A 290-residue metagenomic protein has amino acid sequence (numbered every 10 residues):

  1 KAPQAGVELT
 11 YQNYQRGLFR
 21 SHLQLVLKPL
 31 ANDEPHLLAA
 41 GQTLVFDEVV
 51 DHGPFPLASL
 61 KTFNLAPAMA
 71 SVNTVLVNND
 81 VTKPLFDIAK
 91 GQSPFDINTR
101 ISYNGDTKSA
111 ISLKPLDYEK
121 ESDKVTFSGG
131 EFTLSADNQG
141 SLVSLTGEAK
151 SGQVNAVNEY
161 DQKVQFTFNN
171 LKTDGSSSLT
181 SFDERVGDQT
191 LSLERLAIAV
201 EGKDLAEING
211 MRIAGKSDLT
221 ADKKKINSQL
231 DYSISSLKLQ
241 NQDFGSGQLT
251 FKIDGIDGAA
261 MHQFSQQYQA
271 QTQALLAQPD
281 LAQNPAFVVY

Functional and structural regions predicted by a protein language model:
A2-Y290: Glycine-rich, small/hydroxylated-residue low-complexity segments
